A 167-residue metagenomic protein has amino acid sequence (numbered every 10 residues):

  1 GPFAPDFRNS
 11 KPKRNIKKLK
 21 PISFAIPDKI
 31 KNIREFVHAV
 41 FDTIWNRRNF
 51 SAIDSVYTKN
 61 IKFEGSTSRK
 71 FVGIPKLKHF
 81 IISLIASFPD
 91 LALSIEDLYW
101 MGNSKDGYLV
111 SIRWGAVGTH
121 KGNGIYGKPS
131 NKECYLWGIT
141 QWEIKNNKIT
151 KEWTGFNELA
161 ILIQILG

Functional and structural regions predicted by a protein language model:
G1-G167: C-terminal and inter-domain tail/linker signature
